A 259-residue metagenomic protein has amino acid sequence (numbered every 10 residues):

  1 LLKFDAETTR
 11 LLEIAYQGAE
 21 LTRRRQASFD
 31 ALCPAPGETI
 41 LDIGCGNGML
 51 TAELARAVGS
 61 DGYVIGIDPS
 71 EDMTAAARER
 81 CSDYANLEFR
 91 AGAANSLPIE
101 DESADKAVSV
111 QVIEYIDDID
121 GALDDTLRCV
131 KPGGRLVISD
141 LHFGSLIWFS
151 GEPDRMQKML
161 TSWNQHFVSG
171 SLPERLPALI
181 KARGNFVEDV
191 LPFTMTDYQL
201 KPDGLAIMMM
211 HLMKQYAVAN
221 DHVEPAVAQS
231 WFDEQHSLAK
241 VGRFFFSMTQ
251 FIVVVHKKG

Functional and structural regions predicted by a protein language model:
L1-A15, E188-F244: C-terminal helical/coil "lid" or tail adjacent to the Rossmann-like core of SAM-dependent
L1-E38, M49-E53, D72-A76, R80: Conserved class I S-adenosyl-L-methionine
L41-I43, N47-S96: Class I SAM-dependent methyltransferase SAM/SAH-binding core
N95-K106: A short acidic, Gly/Pro-enriched loop at the edge of an enzyme's catalytic core that lines a small-molecule cofactor
K106-D118: A short SAM/SAH-binding and catalytic strip from SAM-dependent methyltransferases
D120-R135: A short glycine-rich, Lys/Arg-flanked "PGG" loop and its adjoining helix->strand segment in the class I
V137-K201: Conserved catalytic/acceptor-binding region of the Class I
R183-N185, Q250-G259: Core SAM-dependent methyltransferase catalytic element
